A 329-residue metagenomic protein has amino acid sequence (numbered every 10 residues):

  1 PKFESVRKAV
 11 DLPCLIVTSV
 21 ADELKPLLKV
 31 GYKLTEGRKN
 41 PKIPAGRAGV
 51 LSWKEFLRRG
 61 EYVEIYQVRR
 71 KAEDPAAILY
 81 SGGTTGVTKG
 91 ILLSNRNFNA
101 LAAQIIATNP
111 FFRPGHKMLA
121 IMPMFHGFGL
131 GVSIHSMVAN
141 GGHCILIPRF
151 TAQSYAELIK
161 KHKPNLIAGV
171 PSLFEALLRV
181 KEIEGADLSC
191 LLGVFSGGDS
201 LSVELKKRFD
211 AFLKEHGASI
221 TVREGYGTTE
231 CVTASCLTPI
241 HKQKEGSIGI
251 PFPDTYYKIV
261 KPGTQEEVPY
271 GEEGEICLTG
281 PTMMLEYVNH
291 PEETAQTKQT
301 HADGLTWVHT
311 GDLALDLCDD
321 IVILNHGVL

Functional and structural regions predicted by a protein language model:
E4-A72: ANL superfamily adenylate-forming
V10, K161-H162, L317: Active-site charged/polar residues at nucleotide-handling catalytic sites that mediate phosphoryl, nucleotidyl
V30, P164-G169, L178-E245, Y256: Gly/Ser/Thr-rich phosphate-binding loop
G60-D74, I78-A120, G142, I220: Conserved adenylate-forming
Q67-R70, G246-F252, E267, T297-K298 (+1 more regions): Short Gly/Pro-enriched turn/cap motifs at secondary-structure boundaries
P75, S81-T84, M118, M124 (+6 more regions): Conserved S/T- and glycine-rich ATP-binding loop of Class I adenylate-forming
N99-K117, F125-A168, A176, V180-K181: Conserved AMP-binding/adenylation subdomain of ANL enzymes
E266-G271, E275-L329: Conserved ATP-binding/catalytic segment of the ANL
